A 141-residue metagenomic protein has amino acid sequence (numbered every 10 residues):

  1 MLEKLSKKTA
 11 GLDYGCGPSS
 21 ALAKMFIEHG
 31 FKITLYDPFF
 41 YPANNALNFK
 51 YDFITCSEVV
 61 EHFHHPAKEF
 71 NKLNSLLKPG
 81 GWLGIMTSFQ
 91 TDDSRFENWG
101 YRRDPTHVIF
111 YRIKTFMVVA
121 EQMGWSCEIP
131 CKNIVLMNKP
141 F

Functional and structural regions predicted by a protein language model:
M1-R95, F110-Q122, I134-K139: Conserved SAM-binding loop
N98-Y101, W125: Homeobox/homeodomain signature
G100-I113: Acceptor-substrate binding/catalytic loop of class I
C127-P130: Short beta-strand
